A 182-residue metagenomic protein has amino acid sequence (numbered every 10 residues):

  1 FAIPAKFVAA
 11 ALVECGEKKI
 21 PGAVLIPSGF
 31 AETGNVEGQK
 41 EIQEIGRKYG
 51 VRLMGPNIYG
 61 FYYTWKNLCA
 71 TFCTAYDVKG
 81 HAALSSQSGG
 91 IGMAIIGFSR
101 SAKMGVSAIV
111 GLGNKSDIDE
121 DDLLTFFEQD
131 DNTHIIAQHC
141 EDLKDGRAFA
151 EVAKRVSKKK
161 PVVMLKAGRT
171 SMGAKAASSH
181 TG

Functional and structural regions predicted by a protein language model:
F1-G182: Catalytic-core regions of core metabolic enzymes, especially those transforming organic acids/acyl-group intermediates
